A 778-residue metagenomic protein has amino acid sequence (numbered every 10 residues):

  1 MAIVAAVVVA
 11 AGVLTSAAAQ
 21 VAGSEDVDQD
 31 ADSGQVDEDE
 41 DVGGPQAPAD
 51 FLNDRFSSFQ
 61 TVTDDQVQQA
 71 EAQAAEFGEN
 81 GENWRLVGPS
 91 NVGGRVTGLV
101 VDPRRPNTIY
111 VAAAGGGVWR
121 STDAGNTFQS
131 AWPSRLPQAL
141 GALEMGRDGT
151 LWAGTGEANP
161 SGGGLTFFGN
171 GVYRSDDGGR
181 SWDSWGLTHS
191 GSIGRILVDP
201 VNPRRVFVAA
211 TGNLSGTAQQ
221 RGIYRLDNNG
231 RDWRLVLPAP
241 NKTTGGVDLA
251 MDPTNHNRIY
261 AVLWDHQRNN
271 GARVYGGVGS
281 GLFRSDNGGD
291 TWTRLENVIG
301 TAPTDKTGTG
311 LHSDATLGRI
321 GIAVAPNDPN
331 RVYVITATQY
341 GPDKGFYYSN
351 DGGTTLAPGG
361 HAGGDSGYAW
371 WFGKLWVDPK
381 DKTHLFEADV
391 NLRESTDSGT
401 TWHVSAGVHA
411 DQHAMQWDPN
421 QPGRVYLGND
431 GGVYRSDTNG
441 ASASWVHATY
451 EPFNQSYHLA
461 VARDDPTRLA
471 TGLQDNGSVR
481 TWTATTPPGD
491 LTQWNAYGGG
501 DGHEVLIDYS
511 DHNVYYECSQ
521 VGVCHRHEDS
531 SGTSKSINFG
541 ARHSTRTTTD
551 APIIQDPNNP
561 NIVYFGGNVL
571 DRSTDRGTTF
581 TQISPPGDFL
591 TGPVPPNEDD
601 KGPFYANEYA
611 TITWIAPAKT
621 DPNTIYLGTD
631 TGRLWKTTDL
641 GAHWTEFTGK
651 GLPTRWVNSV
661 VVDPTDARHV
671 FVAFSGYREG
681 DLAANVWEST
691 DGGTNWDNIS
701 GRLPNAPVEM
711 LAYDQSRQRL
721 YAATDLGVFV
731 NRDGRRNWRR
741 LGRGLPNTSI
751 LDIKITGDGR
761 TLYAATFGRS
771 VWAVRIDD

Functional and structural regions predicted by a protein language model:
M1-A10: Sec-dependent N-terminal signal peptides
G12-D30: C-terminal region of N-terminal signal peptides and the immediate post-cleavage residues of exported proteins
D28-D778: Beta-propeller blade termini and top-face loops
